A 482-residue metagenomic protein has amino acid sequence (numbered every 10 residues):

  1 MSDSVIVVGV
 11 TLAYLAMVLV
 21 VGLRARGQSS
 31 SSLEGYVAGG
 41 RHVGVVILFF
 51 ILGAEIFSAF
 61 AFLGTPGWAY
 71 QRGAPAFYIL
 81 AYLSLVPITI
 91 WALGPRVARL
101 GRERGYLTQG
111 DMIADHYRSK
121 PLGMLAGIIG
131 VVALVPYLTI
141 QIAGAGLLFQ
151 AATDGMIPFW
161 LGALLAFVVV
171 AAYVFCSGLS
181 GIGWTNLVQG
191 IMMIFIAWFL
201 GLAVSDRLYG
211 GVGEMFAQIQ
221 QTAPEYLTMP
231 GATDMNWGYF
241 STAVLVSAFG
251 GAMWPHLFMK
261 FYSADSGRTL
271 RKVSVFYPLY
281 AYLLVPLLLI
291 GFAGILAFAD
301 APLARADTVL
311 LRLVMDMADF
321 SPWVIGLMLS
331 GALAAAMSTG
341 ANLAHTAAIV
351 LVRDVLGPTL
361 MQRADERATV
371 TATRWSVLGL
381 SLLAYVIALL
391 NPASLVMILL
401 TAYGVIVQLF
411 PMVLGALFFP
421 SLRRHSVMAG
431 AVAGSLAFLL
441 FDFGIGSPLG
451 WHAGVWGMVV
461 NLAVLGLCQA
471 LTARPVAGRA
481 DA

Functional and structural regions predicted by a protein language model:
M1-A482: Membrane-embedded helix-loop-helix hairpins and adjacent transmembrane boundary segments in multi-pass transporters
